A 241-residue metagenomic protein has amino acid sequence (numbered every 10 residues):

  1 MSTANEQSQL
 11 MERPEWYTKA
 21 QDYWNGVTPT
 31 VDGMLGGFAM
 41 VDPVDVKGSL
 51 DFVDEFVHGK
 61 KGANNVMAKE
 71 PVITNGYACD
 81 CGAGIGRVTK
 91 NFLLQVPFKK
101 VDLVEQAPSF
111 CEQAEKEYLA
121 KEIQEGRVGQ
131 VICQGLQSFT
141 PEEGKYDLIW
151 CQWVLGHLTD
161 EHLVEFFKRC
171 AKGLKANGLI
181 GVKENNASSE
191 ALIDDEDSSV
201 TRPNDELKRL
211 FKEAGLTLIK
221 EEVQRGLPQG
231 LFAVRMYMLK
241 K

Functional and structural regions predicted by a protein language model:
M1-E142, L158-R169, G178-K241: Class I (Rossmann-like) S-adenosyl-L-methionine-dependent methyltransferase catalytic domain, capturing the SAM-binding
W150: A conserved beta-strand element that flanks and buttresses the S-adenosyl-L-methionine
W153-H157: Short catalytic micro-motifs in class I SAM-dependent methyltransferases
